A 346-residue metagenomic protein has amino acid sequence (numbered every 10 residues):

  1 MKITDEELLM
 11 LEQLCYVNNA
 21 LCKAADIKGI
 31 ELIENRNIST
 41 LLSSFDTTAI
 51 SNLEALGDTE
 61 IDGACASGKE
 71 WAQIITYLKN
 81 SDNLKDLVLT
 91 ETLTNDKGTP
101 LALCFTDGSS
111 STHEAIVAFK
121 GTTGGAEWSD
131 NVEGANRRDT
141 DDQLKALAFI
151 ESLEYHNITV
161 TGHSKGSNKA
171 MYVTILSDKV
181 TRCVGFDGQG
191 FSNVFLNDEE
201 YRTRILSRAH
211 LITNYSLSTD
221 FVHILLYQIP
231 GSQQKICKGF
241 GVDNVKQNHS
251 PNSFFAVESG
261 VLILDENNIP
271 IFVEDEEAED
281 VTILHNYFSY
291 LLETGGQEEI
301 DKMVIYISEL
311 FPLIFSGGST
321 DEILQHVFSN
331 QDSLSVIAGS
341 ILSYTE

Functional and structural regions predicted by a protein language model:
K2-D5, L11, Y16-Q73, Y77-L84 (+3 more regions): Alpha/beta hydrolase fold serine-hydrolase catalytic domain that processes acyl esters and thioesters
G162-G166, A170: Gly/Ala-rich beta-loop-alpha elbow adjacent to hydrolase catalytic centers
A170-L176: Short glycine-enriched nucleophile-adjacent loop and the immediately C-terminal alpha-helix near the catalytic center
